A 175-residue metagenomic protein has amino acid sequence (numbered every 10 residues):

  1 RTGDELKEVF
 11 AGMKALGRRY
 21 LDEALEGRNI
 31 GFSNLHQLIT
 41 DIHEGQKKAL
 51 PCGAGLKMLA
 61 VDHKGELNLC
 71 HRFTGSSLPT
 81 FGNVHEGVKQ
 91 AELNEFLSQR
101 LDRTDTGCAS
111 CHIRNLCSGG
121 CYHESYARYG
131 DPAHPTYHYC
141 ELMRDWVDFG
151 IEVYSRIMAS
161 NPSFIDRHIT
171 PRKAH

Functional and structural regions predicted by a protein language model:
R1-D62, L67, G75-S77: Radical SAM enzyme [4Fe-4S]-AdoMet core and its adjacent flexible, acidic and glycine-rich loops/tails across
G75-H175: Flexible mid-to-C-terminal extensions adjoining Fe-S/redox cofactors in radical SAM and related proteins
